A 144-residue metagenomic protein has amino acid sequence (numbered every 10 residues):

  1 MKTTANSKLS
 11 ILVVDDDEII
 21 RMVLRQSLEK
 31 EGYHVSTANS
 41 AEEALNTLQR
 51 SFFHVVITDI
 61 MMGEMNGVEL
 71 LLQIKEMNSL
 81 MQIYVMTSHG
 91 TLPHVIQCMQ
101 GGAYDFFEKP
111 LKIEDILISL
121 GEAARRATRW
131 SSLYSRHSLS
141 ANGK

Functional and structural regions predicted by a protein language model:
M1-S10, W130-S131: Non-catalytic signal-transmission and effector/linker regions of two-component phosphorelay proteins
E18-S36: Two-component/phosphorelay signaling modules centered on CheY-like receiver
R21, G63-E64, T87, T91: The feature encodes the CheY-like receiver
N39-E43, M65-E69: Acidic catalytic/metal-coordinating carboxylates
N46, V68-L80, Q97-Q100: Short amphipathic alpha-helix used as the core "switch/output" element in two-component signaling
V56, I60-M61, V85: The short loop immediately C-terminal to the conserved phospho-acceptor aspartate in CheY-like receiver
T91-P93, L111-G121: C-terminal output helix
